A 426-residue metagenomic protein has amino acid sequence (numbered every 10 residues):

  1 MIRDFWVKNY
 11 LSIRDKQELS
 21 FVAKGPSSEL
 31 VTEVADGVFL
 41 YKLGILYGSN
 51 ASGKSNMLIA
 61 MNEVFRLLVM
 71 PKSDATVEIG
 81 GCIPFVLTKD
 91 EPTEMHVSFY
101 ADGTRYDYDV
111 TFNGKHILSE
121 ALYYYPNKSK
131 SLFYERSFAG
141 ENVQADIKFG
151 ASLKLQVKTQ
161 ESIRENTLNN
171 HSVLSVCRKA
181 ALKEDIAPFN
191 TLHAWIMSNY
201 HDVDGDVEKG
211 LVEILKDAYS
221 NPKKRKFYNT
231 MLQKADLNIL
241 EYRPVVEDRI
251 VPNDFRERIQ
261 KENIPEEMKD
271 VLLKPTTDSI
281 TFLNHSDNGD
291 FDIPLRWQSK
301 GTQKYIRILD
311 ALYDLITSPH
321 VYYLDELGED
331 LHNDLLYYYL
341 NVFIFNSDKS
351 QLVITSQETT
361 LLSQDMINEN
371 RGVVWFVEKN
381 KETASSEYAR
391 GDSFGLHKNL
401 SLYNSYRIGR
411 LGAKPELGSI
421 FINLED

Functional and structural regions predicted by a protein language model:
M1-S12, N142-I163, I259-H285: An N-terminal domain-start capping segment
M1-V69, L283-L417, I422: Switch/communication elements of ASCE P-loop NTPase nucleotide-binding domains
I2, K16, E94-H96, D107 (+2 more regions): Broad gene-expression machinery/nucleic-acid interaction feature
K8, E208-W297, I420-D426: Extended helical coiled-coil dimerization/tether regions that scaffold and oligomerize large DNA-maintenance assemblies
I13-D15, D102-Y106, H116, K128-K130 (+1 more regions): Short acidic/polar mixed-charge low-complexity motifs
F39-I45, L58-I117: Conserved P-loop NTP-binding catalytic core
M95-Y100, L122, F282-N284: Short beta-strand segments that buttress and anchor functional surface loops
D107-V251: Electropositive, glycine-dotted interaction segments that contact anionic polymers or phosphate-rich ligands
